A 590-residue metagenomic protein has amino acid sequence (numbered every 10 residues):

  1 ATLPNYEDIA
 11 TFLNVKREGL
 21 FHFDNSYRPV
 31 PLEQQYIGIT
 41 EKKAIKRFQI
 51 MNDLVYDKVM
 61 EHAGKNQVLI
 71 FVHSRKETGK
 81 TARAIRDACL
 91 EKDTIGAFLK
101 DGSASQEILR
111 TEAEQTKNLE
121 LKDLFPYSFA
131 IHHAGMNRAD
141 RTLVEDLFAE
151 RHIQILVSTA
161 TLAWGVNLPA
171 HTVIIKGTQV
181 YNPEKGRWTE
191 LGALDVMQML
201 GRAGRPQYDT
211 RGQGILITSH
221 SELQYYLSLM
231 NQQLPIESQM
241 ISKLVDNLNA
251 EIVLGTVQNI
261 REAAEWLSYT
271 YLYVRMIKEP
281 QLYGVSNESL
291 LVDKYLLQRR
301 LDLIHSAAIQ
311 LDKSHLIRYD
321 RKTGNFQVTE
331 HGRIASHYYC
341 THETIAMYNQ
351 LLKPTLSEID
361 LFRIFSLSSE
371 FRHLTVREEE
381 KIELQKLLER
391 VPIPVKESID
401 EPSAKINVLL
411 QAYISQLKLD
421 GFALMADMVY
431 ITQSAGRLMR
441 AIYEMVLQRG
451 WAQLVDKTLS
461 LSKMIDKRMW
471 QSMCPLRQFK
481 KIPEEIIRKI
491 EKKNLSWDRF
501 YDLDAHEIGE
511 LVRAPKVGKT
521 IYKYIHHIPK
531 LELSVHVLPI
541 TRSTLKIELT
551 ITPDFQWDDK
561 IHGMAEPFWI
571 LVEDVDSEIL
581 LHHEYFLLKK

Functional and structural regions predicted by a protein language model:
T2-C89, F125, A130, A134 (+1 more regions): Conserved interdomain linker/interface between the two RecA-like ATPase lobes of SF2 helicase motors
K16-G19, Y27-V30, G64-N66, P126-Y127 (+4 more regions): Short glycine-/polar-rich loops that comprise or flank the Walker A/P-loop and associated switch/sensor motifs
E77-E150, W188-L194: Conserved C-terminal RecA-like helicase domain
L168, T172-L234: Conserved segment of the helicase C-terminal RecA-like domain
T210-A308, R321: C-terminal or mid-to-C-terminal helical accessory/interaction module adjacent to the motor/catalytic core
E251-I252, I260, L291-V292, L296-R300 (+4 more regions): C-terminal helical accessory/scaffold domains
Y338, D502-V537: Alpha-helical interaction/regulatory segments in DNA maintenance proteins
